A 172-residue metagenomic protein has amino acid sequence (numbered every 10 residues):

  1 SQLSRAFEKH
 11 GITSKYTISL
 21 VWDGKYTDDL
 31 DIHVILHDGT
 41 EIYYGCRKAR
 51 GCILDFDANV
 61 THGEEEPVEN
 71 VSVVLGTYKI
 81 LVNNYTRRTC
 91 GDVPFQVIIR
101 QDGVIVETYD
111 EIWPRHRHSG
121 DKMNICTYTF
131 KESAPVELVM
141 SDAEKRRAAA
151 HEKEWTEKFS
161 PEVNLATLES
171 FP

Functional and structural regions predicted by a protein language model:
S1-P172: Intrinsic-disorder/low-complexity signal
